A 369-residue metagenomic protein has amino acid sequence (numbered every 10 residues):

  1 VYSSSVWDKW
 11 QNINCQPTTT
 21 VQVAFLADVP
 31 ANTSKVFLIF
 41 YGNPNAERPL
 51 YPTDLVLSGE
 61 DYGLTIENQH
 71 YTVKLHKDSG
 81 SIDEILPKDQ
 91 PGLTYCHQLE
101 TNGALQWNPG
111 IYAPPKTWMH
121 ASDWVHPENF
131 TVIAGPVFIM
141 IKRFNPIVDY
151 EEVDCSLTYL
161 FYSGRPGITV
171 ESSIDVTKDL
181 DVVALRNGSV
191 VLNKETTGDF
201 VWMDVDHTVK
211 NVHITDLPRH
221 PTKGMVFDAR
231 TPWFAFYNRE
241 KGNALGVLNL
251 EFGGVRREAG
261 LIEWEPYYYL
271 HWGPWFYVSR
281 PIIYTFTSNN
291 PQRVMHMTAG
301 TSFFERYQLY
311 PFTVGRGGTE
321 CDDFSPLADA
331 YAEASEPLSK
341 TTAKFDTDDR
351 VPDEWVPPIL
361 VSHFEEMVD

Functional and structural regions predicted by a protein language model:
V1-E60, L86: Alpha-mannosidase-like glycoside hydrolase catalytic domains involved in N-glycan trimming, generalizing to other
Q11-A31, I39, M225-W355: Beta-strand-rich recognition/accessory modules
L26-P30, F40-G42, F144-P146, Y162 (+2 more regions): Solvent-exposed residues in well-ordered beta-strands and their adjoining turns, especially edge/terminal strands
N45-G63, S325-L338: Glycine/proline-rich low-complexity spacer/linker segments in large multi-domain proteins
L57, H70-G80, V153-F161, F236 (+1 more regions): Broad, structure-driven detector of short, well-ordered beta-strand segments within folded domains
D61-D149, C155-T158: Acidic-aromatic substrate-binding/catalytic surfaces of carbohydrate-active enzymes
V132-D199: Acidic, contiguous internal or C-terminal segments within carbohydrate-active enzymes that form a structured patch used
K178-E258: Polysaccharide-binding surfaces and accessory modules of carbohydrate-active proteins
